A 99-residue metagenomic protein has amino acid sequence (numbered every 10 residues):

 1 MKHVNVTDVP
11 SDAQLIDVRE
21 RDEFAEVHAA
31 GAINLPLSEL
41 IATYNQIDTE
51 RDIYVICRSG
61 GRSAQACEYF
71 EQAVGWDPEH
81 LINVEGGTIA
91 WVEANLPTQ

Functional and structural regions predicted by a protein language model:
M1-Q14, V18-D52, G61-Q99: Rhodanese-like catalytic fold shared by cysteine-dependent sulfurtransferases and DSP/PTP-type phosphatases
I56: Short, surface-exposed ligand- or partner-binding patches at beta-edge/loop junctions that are enriched in aromatics
